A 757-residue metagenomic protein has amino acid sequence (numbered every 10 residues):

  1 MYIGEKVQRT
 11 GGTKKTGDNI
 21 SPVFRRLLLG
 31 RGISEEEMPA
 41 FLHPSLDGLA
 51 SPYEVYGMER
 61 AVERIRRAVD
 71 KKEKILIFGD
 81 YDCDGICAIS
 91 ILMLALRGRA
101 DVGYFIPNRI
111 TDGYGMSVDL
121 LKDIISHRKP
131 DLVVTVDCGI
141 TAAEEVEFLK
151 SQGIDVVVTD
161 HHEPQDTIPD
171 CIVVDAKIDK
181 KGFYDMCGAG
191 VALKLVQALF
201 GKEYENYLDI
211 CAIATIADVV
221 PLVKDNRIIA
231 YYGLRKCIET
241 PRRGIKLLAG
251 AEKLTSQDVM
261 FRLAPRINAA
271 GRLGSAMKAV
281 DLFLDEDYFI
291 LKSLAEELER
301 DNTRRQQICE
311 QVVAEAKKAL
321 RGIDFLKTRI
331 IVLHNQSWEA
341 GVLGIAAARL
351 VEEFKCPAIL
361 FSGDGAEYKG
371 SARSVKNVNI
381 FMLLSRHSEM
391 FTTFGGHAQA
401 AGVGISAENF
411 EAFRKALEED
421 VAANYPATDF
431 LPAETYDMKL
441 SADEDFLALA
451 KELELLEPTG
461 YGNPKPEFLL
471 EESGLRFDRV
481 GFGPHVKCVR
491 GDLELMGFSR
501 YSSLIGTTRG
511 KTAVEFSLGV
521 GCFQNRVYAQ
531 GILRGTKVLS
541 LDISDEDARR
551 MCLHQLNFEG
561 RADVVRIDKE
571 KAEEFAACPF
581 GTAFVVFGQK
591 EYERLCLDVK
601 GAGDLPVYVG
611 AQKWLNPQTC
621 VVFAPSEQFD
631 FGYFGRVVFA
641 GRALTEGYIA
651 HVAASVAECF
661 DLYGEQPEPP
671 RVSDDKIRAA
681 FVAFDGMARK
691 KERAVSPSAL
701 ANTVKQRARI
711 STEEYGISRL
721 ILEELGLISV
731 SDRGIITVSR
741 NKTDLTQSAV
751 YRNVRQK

Functional and structural regions predicted by a protein language model:
Y2, K14-L132, Q152-G153, F200-K415 (+3 more regions): Hydrophobic helix-and-loop "lid/oligomerization" segment in the mid-to-C-terminal part of catalytic domains
A88-L92, A143-Q152, P169, A346-A347 (+2 more regions): Short Gly/Thr/Asp-enriched flexible loops that form oxyanion-binding sites at enzyme active sites
I91, T167-A217, K224-N226, V652-E665 (+1 more regions): Short alpha-helices
I91-L92, R97, R227-P265, A269-K317 (+7 more regions): Acidic, two-metal ion nucleic-acid-processing modules in DNA metabolism proteins
I110-D112, A142, H162-T167, K180-K181 (+3 more regions): Short gly/pro/ser/thr-enriched loop/turn and capping motifs at secondary-structure boundaries
K122-A189, L193-A198, N206, V223: Active-site cavity-forming subdomains of large catalytic enzyme subunits
V136, H334-S337, V585-K590, V609-A611 (+2 more regions): Structural motif
Q612-E668: Conserved RecA-like helicase motor core of SF1/SF2 enzymes
